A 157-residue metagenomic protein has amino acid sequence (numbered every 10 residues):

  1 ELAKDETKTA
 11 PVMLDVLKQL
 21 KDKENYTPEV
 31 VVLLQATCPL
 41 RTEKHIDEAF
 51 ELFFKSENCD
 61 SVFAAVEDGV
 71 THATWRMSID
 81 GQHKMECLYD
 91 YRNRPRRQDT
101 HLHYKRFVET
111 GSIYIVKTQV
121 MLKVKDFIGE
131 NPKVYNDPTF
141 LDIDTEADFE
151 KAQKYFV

Functional and structural regions predicted by a protein language model:
E1: A short, charged, and often flexible helix/loop element on the N-terminal side of the glycosyltransferase catalytic
K4-D15, P39-N136: Conserved core of the sugar-phosphate nucleotidyltransferase
K18, E51, K154: Short, well-ordered alpha-helices that flank and scaffold nucleotide-derived cofactor binding pockets
Q19-E29, F54-E57: Glycine-rich phosphate-binding loop signature in dinucleotide/nucleotide-binding domains
N25-P39: Short beta-strand-to-loop acidic/aromatic patch adjacent to the donor-nucleotide binding site
A36, V116, I143-D144: Single, functionally critical "micro-switch" positions that shape active/binding sites and transmembrane helices
M121-L141, E146-V157: Catalytic donor-sugar/metal-binding loop of nucleotide-sugar-dependent glycosyltransferases
